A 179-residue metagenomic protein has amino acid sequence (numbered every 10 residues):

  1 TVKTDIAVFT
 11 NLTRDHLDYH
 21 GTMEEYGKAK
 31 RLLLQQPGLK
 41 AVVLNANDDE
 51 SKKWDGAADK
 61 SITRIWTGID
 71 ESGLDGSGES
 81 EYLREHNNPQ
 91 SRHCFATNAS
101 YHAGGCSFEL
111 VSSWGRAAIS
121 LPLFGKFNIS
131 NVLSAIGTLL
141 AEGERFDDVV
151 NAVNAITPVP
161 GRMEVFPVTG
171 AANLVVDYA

Functional and structural regions predicted by a protein language model:
T1: Conserved nucleotide-sensing/catalytic segment adjacent to the nucleotide-binding pocket in NTP-handling enzymes
T4-N173: Acidic, Mg2+-coordinating active-site environments of NTP-dependent enzymes
N173-A179: Switch II (G3) loop of P-loop NTPases
